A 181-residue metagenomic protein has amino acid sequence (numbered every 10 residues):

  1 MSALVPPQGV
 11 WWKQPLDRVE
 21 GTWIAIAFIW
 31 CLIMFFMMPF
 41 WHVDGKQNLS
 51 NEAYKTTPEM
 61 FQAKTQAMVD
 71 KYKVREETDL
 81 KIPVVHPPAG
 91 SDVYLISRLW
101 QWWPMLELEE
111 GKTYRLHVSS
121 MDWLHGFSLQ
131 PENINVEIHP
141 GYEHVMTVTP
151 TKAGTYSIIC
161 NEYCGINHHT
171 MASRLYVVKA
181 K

Functional and structural regions predicted by a protein language model:
M1-W100: Extracytoplasmic entry segments of secretory-pathway proteins
S2, S50, S91, S97 (+4 more regions): Generic serine detector
E20-M34, T113-N133, M146, P150 (+1 more regions): N-terminal, helix-rich and Lys/Arg-enriched segments in bacterial and organellar proteins
A27-K46, A63, V136-K181: Extracellular/periplasmic metallocenter environments
K73-D79, E109-E110, F127-L129, T155-I159: Short amphipathic alpha-helical surface micro-motifs
H86-P88, E109-T113, P150-A153, A180-K181: A short, structured loop/turn motif at beta-sheet edges
D92-Y94, R98-H144: Mid-length scaffold segments of soluble, non-membrane domains
